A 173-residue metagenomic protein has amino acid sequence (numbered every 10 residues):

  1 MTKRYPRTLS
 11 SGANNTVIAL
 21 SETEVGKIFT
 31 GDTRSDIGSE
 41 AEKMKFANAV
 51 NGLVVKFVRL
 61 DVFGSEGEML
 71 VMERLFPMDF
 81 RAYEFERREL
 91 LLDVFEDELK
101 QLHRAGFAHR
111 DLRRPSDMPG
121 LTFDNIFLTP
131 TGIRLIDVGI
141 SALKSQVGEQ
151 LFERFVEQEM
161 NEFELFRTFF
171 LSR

Functional and structural regions predicted by a protein language model:
T2-K45: ATP-binding glycine-rich loop module of kinase domains
G12-N14, G64-G67, G120: Short acidic/glycine-enriched loop/turn segments that link adjacent beta-strands
A19-E22, E73-R74, L128-T129: Active-site beta-strand termini and strand-to-loop segments that position acidic
E24, L53, L70, R134-I136 (+1 more regions): Protein kinase-like catalytic core scaffold
V54-L92: Conserved structural core of kinase catalytic domains
E98-A105, H109: Conserved hydrophobic alpha-helix
A108-D111, S116-F123, F127-R173: C-lobe/activation-segment region of protein kinase-like
